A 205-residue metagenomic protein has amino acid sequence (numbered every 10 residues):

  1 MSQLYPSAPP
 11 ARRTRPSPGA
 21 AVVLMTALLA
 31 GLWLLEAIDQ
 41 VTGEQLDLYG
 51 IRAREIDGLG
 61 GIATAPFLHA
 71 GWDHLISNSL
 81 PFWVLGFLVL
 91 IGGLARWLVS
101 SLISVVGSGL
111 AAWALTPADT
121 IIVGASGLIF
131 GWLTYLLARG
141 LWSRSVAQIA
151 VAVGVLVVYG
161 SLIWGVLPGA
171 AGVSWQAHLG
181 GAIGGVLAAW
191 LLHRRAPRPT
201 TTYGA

Functional and structural regions predicted by a protein language model:
S2-A205: A detector for small-residue-rich transmembrane helices and their helix-helix packing motifs
